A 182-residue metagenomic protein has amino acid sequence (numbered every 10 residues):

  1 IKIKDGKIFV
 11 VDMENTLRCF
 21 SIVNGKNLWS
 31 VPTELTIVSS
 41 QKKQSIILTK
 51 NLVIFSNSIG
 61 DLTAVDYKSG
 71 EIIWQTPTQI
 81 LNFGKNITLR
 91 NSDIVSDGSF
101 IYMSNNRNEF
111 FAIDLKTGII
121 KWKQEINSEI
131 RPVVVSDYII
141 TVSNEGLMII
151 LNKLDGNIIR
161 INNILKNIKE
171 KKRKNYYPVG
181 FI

Functional and structural regions predicted by a protein language model:
I1-D5, K26-K50, E71-G98, I119-S136 (+1 more regions): Extracytoplasmic beta-rich repeat domains
V11, F55-S56, S104, V142: Residue-level marker for isolated small/hydroxyl-bearing positions within beta-strands of beta-sheet-rich domains
S21-G25, Y67-G70, D114-T117, N152-D155: Short loop/turn segments that connect beta-strands within beta-propeller blades
G60-D61, L81: N-terminal membrane-targeting/pre-transmembrane regions
Y138-I149: Acidic (E/D-rich), amphipathic helical modules within compact regulatory domains
